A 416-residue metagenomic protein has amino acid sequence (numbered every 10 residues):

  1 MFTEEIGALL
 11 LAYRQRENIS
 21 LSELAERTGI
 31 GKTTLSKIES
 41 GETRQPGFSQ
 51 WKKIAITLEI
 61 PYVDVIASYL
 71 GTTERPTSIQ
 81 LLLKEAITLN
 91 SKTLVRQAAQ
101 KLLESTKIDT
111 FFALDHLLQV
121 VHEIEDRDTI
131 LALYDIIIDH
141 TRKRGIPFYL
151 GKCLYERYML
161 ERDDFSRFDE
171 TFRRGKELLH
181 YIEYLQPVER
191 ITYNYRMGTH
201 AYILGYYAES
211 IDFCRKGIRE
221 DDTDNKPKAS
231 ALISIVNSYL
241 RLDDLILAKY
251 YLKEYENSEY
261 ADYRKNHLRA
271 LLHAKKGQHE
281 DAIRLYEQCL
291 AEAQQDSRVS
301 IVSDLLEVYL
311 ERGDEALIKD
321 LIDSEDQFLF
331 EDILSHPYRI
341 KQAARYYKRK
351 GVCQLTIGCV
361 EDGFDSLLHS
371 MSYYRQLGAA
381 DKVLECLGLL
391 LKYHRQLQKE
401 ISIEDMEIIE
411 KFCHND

Functional and structural regions predicted by a protein language model:
M1-E5, L11-E17, A343-D416: C-terminal non-catalytic interaction modules
F2, T73-I79, I108-L114, G145-K152 (+5 more regions): Generic helix N-cap/helix-start motif at coil->alpha-helix transitions
G29-Q45, A67-G71: Recognition helix of helix-turn-helix/homeodomain-like DNA-binding domains that insert into the DNA major groove
S49-D64, K392-R395: DNA major-groove recognition helix of helix-turn-helix/homeodomain DNA-binding modules
E59-R75: Short C-terminal boundary/hinge segments that cap the last helix of small helical domains
G71-T72, K101-I108, I138-G145, E177-P187 (+6 more regions): Solenoid-like repeat scaffolds
L81, F112-V120, Y149-K152, E156 (+8 more regions): "A position-specific structural signal for the A-helix of alpha-solenoid helical repeats
A86-R96, H122-D135, D163-E177, Y202-R215 (+4 more regions): Helix-turn-helix repeat elements of alpha-solenoid scaffolds
